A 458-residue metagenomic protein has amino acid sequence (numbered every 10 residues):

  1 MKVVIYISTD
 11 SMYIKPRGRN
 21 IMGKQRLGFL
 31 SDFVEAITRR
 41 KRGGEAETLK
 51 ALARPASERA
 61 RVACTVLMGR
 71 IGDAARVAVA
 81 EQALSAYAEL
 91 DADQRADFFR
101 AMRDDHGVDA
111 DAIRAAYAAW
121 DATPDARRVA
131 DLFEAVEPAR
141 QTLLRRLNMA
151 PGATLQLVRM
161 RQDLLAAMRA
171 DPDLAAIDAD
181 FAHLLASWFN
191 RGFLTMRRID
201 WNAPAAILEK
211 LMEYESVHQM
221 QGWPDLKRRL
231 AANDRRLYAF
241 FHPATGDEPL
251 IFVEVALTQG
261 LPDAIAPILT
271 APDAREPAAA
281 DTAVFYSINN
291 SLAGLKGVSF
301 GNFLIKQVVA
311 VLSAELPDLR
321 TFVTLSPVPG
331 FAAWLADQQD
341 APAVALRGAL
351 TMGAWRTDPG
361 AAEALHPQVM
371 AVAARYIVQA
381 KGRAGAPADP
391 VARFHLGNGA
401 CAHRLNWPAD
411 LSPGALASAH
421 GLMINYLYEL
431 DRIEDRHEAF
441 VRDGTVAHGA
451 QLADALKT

Functional and structural regions predicted by a protein language model:
V4, Y13-I14, G18-V298, N302-T458: Extended, composition-driven regions rather than compact fold-specific motifs
